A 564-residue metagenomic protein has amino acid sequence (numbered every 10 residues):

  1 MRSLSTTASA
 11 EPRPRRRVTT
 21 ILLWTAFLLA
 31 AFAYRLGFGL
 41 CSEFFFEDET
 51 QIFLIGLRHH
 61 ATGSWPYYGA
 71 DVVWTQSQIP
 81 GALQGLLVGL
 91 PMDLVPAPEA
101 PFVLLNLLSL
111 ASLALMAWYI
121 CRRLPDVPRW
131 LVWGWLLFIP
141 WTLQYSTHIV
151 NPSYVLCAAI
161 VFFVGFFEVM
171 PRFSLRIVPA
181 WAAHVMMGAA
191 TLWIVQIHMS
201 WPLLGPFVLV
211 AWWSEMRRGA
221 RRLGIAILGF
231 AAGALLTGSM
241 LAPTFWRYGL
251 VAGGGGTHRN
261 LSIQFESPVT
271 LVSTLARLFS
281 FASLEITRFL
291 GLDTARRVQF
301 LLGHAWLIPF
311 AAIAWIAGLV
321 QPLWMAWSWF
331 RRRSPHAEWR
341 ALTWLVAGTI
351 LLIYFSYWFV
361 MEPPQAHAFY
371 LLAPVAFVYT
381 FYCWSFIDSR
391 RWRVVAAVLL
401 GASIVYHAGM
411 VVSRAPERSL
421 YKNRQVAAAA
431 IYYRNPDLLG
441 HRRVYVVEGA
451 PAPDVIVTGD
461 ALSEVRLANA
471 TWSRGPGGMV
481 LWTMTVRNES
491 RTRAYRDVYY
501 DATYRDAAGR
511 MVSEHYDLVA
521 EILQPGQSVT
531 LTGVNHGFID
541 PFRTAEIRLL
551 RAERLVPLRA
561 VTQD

Functional and structural regions predicted by a protein language model:
R16-V18, R122-P128, F173-W181, M216-L228 (+1 more regions): Membrane-interface helix-loop-helix junctions at transmembrane boundaries of multi-pass membrane enzymes, predominantly
T25-L28, A231, W384-V412: Signature aromatic-anchored transmembrane alpha helix within multi-pass, membrane-resident enzymes that catalyze glycan
Y34, F38, T50-L86, L90: Extracytosolic helix-loop segments that constitute the early lumenal/periplasmic catalytic or substrate-binding loops
F46, Q144-Y154, M199: Short acidic/glycine- and proline-prone juxtamembrane loop motifs at membrane-interface regions of multi-pass membrane
V103-D126, V161, A317-W324: Transmembrane-helix motifs of polytopic, lipid-linked glycan transferases
Y145-S146, V155, L203, R340-D388: Hydrophobic/aromatic-rich transmembrane helices and adjacent perimembrane loops
V178-H198, V210, Y354: Membrane-interface alpha helices of multi-pass inner-membrane proteins
G205-L319, W324: Transmembrane-lumen/periplasm boundary regions of multi-pass, lipid-linked membrane glycan transferases
